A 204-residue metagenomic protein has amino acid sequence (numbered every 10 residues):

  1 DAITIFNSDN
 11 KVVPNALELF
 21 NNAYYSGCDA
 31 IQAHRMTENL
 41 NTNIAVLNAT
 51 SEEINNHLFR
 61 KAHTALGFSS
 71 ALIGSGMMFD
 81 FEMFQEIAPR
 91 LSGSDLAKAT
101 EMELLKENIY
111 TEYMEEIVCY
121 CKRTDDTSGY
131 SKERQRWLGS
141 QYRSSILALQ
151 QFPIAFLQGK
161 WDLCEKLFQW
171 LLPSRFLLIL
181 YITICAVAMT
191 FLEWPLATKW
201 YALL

Functional and structural regions predicted by a protein language model:
D1, E18, A99, E103: Glycine-rich, basic loop-to-helix element that forms the pyrophosphate-binding segment of sugar-nucleotide handling
D1, F20-S94, Q135, Y142 (+1 more regions): Long helical/loop segments within the catalytic core of UDP-sugar-dependent glycosyltransferases, especially the large
S8-A23: Acidic donor-binding/catalytic loop of UDP-sugar-dependent glycosyltransferases, especially processive GT2
V12, N39, F79, M114-E115: A conserved hydrophobic position in a structured secondary element of the catalytic/binding core that shapes
L66, D125-L204: Basic/Trp-rich segment in TM-proximal cytosolic loops or flexible interdomain/linker regions
M83-I87, G93-E115: A short, conserved alpha-helix in the catalytic core of glycosyltransferases
Y113-T124: Short, exposed interaction patches on small structured surface elements
